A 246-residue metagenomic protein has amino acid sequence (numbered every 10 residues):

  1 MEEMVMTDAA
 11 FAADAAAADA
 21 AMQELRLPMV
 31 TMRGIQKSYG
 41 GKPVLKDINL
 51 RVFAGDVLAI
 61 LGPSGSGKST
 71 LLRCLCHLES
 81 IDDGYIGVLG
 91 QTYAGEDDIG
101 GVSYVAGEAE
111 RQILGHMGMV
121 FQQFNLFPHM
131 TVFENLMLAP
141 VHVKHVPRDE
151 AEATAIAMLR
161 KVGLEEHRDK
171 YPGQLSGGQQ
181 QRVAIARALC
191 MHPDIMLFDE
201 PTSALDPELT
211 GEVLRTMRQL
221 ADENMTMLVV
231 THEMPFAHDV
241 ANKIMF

Functional and structural regions predicted by a protein language model:
L61-P63: The feature captures the beta-strand-to-loop junction immediately N-terminal to the Walker
C76: Helix-to-loop junction immediately C-terminal to a conserved catalytic motif
G84-D98: Conserved ABC transporter NBD signature motif
K170-G173, M191, E223: Conserved signature/switch motifs of ABC ATPase nucleotide-binding domains
M196-D199: Catalytic Walker B motif of ABC-type/P-loop ATPase nucleotide-binding domains
P207-L209: Helix N-cap at the start of a conserved alpha-helix in ABC-type nucleotide-binding domains
T231-H232: H-loop/switch region of ABC-family ATPase nucleotide-binding domains
